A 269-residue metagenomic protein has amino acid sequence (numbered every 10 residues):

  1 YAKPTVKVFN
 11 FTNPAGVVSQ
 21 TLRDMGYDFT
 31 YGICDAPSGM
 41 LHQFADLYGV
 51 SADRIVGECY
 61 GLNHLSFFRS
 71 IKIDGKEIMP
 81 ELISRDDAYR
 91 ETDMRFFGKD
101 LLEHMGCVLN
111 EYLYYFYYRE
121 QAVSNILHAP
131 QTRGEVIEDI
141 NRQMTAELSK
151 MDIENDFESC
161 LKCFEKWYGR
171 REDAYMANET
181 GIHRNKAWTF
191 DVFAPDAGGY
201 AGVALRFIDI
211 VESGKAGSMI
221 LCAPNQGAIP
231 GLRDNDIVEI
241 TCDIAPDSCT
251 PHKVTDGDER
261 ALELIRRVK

Functional and structural regions predicted by a protein language model:
Y1-D24, F29-P37, L41: Rossmann-like NAD(P)(H) cofactor-binding subdomain of soluble oxidoreductases
D46-K269: Long, compositionally biased stretches enriched for glycine and/or charged residues
